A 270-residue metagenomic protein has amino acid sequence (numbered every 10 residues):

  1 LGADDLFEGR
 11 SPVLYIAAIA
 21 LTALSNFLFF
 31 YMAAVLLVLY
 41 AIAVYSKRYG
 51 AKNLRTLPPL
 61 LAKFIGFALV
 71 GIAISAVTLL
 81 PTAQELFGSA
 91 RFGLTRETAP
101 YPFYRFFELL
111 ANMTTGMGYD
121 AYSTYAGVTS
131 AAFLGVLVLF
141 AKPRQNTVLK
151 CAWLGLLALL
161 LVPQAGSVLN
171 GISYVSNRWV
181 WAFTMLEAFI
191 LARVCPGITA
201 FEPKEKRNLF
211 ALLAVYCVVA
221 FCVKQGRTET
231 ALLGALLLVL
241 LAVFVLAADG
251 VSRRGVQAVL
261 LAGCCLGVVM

Functional and structural regions predicted by a protein language model:
L1-F7, A41-I42, L186-I190: Specific aromatic-rich, kink-prone transmembrane helix
G2, V13-F27, F67-A73, A214-V219: Membrane-interface alpha helices of multi-pass inner-membrane proteins
F7-R10, S46-A51, L86, A90 (+2 more regions): Membrane-interfacial segments
E8-L14, T147-V148: Membrane-helix interface segments
R10, F29, C151-L160, N170 (+1 more regions): Contiguous transmembrane helix-bundle modules in multi-pass membrane proteins
A33-V70, L237-D249: Perimembrane helix-loop-helix junctions
L60-N177, K224-E229: Periplasmic/ER-lumenal interhelical loops and adjacent helix-loop junctions in multi-pass membrane proteins
